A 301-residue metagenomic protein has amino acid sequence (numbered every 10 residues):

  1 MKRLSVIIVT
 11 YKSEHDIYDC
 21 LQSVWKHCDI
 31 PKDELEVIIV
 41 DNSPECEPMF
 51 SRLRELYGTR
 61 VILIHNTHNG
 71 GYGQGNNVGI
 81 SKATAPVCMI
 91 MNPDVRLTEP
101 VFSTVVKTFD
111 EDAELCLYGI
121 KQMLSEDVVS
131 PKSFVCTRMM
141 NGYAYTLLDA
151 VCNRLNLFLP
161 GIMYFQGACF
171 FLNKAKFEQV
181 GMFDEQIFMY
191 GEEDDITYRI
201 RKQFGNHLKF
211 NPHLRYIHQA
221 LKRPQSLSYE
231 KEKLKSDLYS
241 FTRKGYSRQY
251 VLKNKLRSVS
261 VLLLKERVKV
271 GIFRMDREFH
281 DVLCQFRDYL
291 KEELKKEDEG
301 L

Functional and structural regions predicted by a protein language model:
L4-D16, C20, H27-C28, V40: A conserved hydrophobic helix/loop-capping motif in glycosyltransferases and polysaccharide synthases
L21-H68: Acidic donor-binding segment of Leloir-type glycosyltransferases
H65-A83: Glycine-rich, basic loop-to-helix element that forms the pyrophosphate-binding segment of sugar-nucleotide handling
C88: Short aromatic/hydrophobic "clamp" motif used to bind/position activated sugar donors
L97, V101-V180, D194: Acidic/His-rich active-site region of diverse nucleotide-sugar glycosyltransferases
P131, F188, K202, N211 (+1 more regions): Nucleotide-sugar-dependent glycosyltransferase catalytic core
M163-M182, Q186-L214: A short, conserved alpha-helix in the catalytic core of glycosyltransferases
Y229-Y239, Y246-L301: Non-catalytic, C-terminal membrane-associated alpha-helical segments of glycosyltransferases
